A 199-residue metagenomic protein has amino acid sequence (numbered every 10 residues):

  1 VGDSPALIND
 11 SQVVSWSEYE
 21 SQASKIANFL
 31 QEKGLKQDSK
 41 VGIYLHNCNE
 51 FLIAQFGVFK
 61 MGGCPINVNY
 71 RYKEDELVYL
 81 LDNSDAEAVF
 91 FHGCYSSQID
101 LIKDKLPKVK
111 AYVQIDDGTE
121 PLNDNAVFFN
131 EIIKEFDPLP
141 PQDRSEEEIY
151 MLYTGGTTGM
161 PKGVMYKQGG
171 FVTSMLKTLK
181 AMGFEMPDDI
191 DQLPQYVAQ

Functional and structural regions predicted by a protein language model:
D3-C48, L52-F56, K73-V78, N130: Conserved AMP-binding/adenylate-forming core of the ANL superfamily
S15-S17, I149-K177, M182-P187: Conserved AMP-binding A3 loop
S24-N28, D85, C94, G159 (+1 more regions): Solvent-exposed alpha-helix faces
E32-K33, K60-E131: Structural core segment of the AMP-binding/adenylate-forming
D38-Y44, F59, I149, Y196-Q199: Short, well-ordered beta-strand segments
V41, V58, V89, E148 (+1 more regions): Conserved S/T- and glycine-rich ATP-binding loop of Class I adenylate-forming
N49-V68, L77-V78, L176-L179, A198-Q199: Hydrophobic alpha-helical segments in the ANL/AMP-binding
E135-Y153, G159-M160, M186, I190 (+1 more regions): Conserved pre-ATP/AMP-binding loop-to-beta segment of ANL
